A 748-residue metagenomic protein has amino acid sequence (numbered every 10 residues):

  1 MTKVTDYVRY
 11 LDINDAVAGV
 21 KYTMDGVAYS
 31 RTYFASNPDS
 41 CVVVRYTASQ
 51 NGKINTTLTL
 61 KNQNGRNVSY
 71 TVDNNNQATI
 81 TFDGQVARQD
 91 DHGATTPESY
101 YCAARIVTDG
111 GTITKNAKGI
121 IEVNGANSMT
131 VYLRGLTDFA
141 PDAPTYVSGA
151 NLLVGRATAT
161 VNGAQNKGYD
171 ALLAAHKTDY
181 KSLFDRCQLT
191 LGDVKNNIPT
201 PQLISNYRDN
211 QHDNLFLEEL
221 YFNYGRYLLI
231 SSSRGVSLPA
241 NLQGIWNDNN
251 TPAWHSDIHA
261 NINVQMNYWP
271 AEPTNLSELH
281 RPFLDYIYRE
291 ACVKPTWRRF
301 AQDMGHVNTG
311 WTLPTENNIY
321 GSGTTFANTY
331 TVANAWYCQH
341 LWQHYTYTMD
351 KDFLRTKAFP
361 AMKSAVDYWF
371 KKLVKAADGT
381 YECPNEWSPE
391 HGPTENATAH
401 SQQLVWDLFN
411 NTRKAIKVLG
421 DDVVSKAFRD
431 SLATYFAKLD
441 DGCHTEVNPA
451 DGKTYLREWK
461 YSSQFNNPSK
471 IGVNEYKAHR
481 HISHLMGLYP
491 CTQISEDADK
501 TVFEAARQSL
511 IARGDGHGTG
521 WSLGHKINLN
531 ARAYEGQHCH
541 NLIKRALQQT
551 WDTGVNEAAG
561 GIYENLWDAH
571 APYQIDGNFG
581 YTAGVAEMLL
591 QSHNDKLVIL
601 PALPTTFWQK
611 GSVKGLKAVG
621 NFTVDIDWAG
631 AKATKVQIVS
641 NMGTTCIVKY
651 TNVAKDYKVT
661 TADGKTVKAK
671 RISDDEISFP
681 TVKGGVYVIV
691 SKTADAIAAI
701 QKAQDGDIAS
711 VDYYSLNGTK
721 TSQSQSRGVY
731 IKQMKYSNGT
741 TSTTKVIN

Functional and structural regions predicted by a protein language model:
M1-F326, Q343-Y345, K363-W369, A376-Y381 (+12 more regions): Aromatic-residue-lined binding/catalytic grooves and analogous aromatic/hydrophobic interfacial grooves in multimeric
G244, D248-N249, Y381-C383, A512-Y581 (+1 more regions): C-terminal catalytic domain of Rieske-type non-heme iron oxygenases
N263, Y330-H344, K357-K371, S522-L523 (+2 more regions): Extended, hydrophobic alpha-helical segments in both membrane/secreted and soluble proteins
Y347-P360, D367, A571-Q574: Hydrophobic alpha-helical bundle architecture
P384-G420, Y573-Q574: C-terminal, helix-dominated tail/subdomain
I575-V624: Catalytic cores of secreted or luminal carbohydrate-active enzymes
T644, G685, R727-Y730: A glycine-anchored, Pro-Gly-centered beta-turn/N-cap motif
K658-S673, T693-N748: C-terminal outer-membrane/trafficking sorting elements
